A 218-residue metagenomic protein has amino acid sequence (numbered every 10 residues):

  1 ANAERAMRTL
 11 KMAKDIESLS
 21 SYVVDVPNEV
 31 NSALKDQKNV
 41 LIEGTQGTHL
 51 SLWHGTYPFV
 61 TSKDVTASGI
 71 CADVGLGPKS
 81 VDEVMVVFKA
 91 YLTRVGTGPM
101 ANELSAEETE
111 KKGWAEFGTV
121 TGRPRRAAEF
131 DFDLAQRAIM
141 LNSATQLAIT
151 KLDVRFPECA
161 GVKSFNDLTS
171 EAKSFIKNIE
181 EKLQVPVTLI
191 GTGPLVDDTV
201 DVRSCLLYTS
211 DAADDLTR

Functional and structural regions predicted by a protein language model:
A1-L207: Non-transmembrane, aqueous-exposed alpha-helical and coiled segments at domain scale
Y208-R218: Single conserved hydrophobic/aromatic residue that forms the stacking wall/gate of nucleotide- or nucleobase-binding
